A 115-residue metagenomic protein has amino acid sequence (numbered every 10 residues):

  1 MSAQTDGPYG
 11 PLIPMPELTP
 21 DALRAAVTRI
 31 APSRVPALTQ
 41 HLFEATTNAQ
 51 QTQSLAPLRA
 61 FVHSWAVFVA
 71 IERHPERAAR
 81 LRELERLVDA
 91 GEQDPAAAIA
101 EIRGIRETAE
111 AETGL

Functional and structural regions predicted by a protein language model:
M1-D6, A111-L115: Structured catalytic/translocation cores of nucleotide/phosphate-coupled proteins
S2-E44: Short terminal alpha-helical segments
L12, P16, A31, Q51 (+5 more regions): Intrinsic-disorder-associated interaction segments
L18-L23, H74, A90, E110-A111: Intrinsic-disorder/low-complexity, polar/charged segments
D21, S33-P36, A56-R59, P75 (+3 more regions): Generic alpha-helical secondary structure signal
A26, H41, A45, F61 (+3 more regions): Charge-rich, solvent-exposed alpha-helical interaction surfaces
R34-H74: Amphipathic alpha-helical interaction modules
A78-L115: Amphipathic alpha-helical binding modules
